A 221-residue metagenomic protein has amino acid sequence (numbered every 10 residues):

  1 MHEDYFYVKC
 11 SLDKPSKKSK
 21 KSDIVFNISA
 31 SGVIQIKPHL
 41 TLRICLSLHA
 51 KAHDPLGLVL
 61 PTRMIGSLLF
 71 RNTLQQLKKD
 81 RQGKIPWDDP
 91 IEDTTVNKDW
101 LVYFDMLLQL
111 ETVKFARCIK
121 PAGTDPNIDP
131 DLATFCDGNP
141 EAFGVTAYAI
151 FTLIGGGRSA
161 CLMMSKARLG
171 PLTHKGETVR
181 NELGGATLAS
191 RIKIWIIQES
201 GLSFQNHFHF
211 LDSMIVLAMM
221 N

Functional and structural regions predicted by a protein language model:
M1-D125, D131: C-terminal reverse transcriptase regions that engage the nucleic-acid substrate
S11-D13, G138-E141, Y148-I150, S165-G170 (+2 more regions): An acidic- and aromatic-residue-enriched active-site/binding cleft used to recognize and process polar
T41-I44, T124-D131, F135-P140, E177-E182 (+1 more regions): Secondary-structure capping and boundary motifs in well-ordered enzyme cores
H49-A52, G57, F135-D137, G185 (+2 more regions): Mobile genetic element proteins and their domesticated derivatives, centered on retroelements and DNA transposons
S67, T146-Y148, N221: Short coil/turn segments at secondary-structure boundaries
P130, T134-M164: Acidic, metal-ligating active-site segments
F151-G184: A short, polar/acidic, helix/strand-boundary loop motif
L188-N221: RNase H catalytic domain
